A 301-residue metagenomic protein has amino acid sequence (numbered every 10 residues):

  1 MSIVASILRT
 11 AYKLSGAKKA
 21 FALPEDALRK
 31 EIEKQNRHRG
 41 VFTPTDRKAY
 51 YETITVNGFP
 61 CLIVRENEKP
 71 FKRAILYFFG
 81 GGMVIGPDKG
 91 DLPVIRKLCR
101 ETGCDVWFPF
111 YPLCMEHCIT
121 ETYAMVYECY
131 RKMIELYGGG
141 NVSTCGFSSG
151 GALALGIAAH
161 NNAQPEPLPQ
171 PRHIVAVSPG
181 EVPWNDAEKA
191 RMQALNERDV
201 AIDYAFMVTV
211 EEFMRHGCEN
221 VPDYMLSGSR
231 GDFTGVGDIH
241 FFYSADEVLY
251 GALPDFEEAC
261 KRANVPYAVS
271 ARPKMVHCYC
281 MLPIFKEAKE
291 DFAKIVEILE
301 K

Functional and structural regions predicted by a protein language model:
M1-K69, M207, V236: A glycine/proline-hinged amphipathic helix-loop "lid/cap" segment that gates access to hydrophobic ligand pockets
E52, V56-L62, E66-K301: Alpha/beta-hydrolase superfamily serine-hydrolase fold, recognizing
